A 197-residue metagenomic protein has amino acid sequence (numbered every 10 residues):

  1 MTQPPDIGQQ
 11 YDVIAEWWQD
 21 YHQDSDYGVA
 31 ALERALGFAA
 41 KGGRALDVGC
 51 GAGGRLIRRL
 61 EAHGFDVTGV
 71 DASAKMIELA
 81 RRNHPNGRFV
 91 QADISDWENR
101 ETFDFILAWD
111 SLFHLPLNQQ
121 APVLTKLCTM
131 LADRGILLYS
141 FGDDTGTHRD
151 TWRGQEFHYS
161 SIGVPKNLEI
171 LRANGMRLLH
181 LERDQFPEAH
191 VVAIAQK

Functional and structural regions predicted by a protein language model:
M1-K41, T145: Conserved class I S-adenosyl-L-methionine
L46, G51-D96: Class I SAM-dependent methyltransferase SAM/SAH-binding core
L107-A108: A conserved beta-strand element that flanks and buttresses the S-adenosyl-L-methionine
A121-D133: A short glycine-rich, Lys/Arg-flanked "PGG" loop and its adjoining helix->strand segment in the class I
R134-F141: Conserved beta-strand signature within the Rossmann-like core of class I S-adenosyl-L-methionine
R149-K166: Acceptor-substrate binding/catalytic loop of class I
V164-L181, K197: A SAM-dependent methyltransferase catalytic signature shared across enzymes that methylate proteins
R183-K197: Core SAM-dependent methyltransferase catalytic element
